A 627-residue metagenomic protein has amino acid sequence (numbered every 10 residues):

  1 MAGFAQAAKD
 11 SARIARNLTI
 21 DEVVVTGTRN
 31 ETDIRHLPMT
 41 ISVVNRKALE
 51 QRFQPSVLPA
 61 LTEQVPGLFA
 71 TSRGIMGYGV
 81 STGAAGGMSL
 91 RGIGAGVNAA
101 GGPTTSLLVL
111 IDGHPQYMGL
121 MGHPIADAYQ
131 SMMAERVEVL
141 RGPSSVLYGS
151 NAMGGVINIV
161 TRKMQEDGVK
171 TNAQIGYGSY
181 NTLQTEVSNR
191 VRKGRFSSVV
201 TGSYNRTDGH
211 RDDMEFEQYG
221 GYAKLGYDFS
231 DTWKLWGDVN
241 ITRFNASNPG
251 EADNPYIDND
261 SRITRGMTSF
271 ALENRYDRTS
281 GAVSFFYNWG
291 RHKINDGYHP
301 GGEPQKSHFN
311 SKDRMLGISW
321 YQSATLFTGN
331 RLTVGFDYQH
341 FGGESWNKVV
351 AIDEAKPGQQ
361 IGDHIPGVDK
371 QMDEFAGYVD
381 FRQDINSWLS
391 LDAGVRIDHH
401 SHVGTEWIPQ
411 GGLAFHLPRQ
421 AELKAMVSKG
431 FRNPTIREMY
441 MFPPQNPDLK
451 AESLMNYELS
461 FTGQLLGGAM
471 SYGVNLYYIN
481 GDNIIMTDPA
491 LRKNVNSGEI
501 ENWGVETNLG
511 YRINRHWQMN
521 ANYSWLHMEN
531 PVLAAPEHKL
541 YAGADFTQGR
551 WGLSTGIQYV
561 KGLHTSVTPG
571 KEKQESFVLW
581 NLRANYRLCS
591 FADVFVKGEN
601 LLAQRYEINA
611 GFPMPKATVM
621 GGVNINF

Functional and structural regions predicted by a protein language model:
L18, D482, T487, M519 (+2 more regions): C-terminal beta-signal and adjacent terminal beta-strands/loops of Gram-negative outer-membrane beta-barrel proteins
P59-H114: Extracytoplasmic beta-strand/coil segments of soluble accessory domains associated with Gram-negative outer-membrane
S106-L107, H114-R141: Short acidic/polar hinge/loop motifs at secondary-structure boundaries that mediate gating or recognition
V156, T161-V191, G202, T207-M214: Short strand-turn segments of transmembrane beta-barrel domains in outer membranes, especially the first one or two
T207-M214, Q218, T232-M315: Flexible loop and strand-edge segments within Gram-negative outer membrane beta-barrel domains
S230, F327-G329, I361-N480, N514-R515 (+2 more regions): Structural signature of Gram-negative outer-membrane beta-barrels, strongest in the C-terminal barrel of TonB-dependent
A252-R275, S311, K370-M372, Q420-E422 (+5 more regions): Outer-membrane beta-barrel signature, preferentially recognizing the C-terminal barrel domain of Gram-negative
D384-S387, L476-N480, N496-T565, S590-D593 (+1 more regions): Gram-negative outer-membrane beta-barrel transporters
